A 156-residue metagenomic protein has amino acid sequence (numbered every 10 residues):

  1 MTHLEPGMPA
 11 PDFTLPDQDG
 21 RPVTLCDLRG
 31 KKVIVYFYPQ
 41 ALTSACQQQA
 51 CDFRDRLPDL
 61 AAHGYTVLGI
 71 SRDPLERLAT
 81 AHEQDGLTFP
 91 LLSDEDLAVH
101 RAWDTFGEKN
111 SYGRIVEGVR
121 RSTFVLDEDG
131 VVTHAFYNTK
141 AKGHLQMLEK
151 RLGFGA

Functional and structural regions predicted by a protein language model:
M1-A156: Chalcogenol-based redox active-site neighborhoods
